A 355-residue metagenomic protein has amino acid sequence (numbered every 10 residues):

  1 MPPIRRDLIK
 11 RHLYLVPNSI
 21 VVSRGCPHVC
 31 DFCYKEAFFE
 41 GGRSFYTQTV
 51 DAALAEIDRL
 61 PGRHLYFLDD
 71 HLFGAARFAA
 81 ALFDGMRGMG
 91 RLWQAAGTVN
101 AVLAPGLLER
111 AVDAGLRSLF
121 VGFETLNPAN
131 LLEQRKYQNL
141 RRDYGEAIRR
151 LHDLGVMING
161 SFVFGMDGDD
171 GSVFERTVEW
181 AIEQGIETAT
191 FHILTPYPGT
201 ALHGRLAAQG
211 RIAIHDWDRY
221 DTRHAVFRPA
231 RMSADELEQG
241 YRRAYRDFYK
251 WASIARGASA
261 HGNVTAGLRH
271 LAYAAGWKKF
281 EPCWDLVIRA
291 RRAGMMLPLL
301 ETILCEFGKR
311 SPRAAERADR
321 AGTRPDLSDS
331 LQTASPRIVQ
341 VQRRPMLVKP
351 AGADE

Functional and structural regions predicted by a protein language model:
M1-D7, R11-H12, E56, G85 (+5 more regions): Residues that form generic nucleotide/phosphate-binding pockets
M1-D7, V29, E36, G74 (+6 more regions): Phosphate/oxyanion-binding loops and surfaces in catalytic or ligand/nucleic-acid-binding neighborhoods
P2-N159, F164-M166, S172, E179: Radical SAM [4Fe-4S] cluster-binding motif and immediate context
R11-H12, E36, G185-I186, R219-Y220 (+1 more regions): Short hydrophobic/aromatic segments of transmembrane alpha-helices and their interfaces
R77, A129-Q134, F164-S172, G185-A234 (+1 more regions): Flexible glycine/acidic-rich beta-alpha junction loops that bind and position SAM and/or redox cofactors in anaerobic
E146, A201, D235-Q239: Generic recognition of short, well-ordered alpha-helical interface segments
R211-D218, T222-E355: Radical SAM enzyme core and accessory elements
